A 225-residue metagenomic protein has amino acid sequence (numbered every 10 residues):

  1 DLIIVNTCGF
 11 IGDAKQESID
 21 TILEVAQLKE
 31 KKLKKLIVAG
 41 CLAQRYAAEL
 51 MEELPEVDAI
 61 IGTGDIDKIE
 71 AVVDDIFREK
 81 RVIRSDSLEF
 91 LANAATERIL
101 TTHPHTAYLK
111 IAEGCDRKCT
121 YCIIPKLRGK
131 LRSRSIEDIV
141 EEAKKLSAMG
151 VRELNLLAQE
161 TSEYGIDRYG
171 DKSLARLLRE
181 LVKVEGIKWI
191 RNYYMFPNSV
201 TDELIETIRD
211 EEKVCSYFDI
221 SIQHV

Functional and structural regions predicted by a protein language model:
D1-Y164, F218: Proteins enriched for Cys/Gly/acidic motifs involved in redox and nucleic-acid/cofactor modification
L36-G40, R45, A148-V225: Conserved SAM/AdoMet-binding glycine-rich loop
